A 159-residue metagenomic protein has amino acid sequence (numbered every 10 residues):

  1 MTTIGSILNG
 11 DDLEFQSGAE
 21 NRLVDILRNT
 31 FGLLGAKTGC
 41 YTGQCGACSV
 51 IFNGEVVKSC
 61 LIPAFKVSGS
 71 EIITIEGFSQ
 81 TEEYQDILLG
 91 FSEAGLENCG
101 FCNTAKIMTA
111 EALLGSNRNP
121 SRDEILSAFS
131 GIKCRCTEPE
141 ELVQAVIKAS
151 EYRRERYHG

Functional and structural regions predicted by a protein language model:
M1-G159: Signature of N-terminal electron-transfer/Fe-S-associated modules in redox systems
